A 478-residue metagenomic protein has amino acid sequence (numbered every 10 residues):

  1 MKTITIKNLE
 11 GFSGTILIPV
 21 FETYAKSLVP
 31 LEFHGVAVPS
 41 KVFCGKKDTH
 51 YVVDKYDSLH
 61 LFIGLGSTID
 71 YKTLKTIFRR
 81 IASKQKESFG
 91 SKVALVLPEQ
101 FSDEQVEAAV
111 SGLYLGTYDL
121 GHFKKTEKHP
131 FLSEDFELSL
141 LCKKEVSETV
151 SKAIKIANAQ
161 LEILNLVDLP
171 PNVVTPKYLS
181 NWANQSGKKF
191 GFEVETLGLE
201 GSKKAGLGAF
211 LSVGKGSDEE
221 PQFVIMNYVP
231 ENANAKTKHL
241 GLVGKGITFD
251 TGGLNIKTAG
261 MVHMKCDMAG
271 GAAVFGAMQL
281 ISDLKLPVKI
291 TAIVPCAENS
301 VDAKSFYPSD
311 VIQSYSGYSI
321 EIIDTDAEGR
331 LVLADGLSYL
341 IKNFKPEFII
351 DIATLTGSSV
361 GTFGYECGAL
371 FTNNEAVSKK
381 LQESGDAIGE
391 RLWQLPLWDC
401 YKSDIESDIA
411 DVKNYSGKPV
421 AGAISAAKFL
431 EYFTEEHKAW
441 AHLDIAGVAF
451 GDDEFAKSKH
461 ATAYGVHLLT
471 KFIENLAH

Functional and structural regions predicted by a protein language model:
M1-H239, V243-G246: Short amphipathic alpha-helical segment within the helicase RecA-like ATPase core that mediates nucleic-acid
F43-K46, S180-H478: A generic structural signal for tightly packed, nonpolar segments enriched in small/aliphatic residues
